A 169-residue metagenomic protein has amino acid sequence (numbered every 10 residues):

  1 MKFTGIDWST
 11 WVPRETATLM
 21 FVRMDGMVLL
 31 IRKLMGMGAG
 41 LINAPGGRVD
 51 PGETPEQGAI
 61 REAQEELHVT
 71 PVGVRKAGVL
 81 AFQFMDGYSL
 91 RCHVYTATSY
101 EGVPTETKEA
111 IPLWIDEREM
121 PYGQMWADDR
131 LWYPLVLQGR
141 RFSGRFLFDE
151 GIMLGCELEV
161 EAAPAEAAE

Functional and structural regions predicted by a protein language model:
F3-L29, R48: Conserved N-terminal beta-strand and adjoining loop/helix that marks the start of the Nudix/MutT-like hydrolase domain
E15-L19, L90-V94, R141: Short hydrophobic/aromatic beta-strand or adjacent loop that forms the aromatic wall/cage of a ligand/substrate-binding
R23-M27, M37, T98-V103, G139-R140: Short, charged/polar surface micro-motifs in flexible loops or helix N-caps
L34: Short, His- and charge-rich active-site/binding loops that engage polyanionic ligands
A39-L41: A positional/architectural concept
V49-G73, A81-V136, E157-E169: Unchanged
G78: Catalytic phosphate/metal-binding cores of nucleic-acid and nucleotide-processing enzymes, i.e., regions that mediate
W132-C156: Short, active-site-adjacent segments that bind or coordinate small-molecule cofactors and metal centers
